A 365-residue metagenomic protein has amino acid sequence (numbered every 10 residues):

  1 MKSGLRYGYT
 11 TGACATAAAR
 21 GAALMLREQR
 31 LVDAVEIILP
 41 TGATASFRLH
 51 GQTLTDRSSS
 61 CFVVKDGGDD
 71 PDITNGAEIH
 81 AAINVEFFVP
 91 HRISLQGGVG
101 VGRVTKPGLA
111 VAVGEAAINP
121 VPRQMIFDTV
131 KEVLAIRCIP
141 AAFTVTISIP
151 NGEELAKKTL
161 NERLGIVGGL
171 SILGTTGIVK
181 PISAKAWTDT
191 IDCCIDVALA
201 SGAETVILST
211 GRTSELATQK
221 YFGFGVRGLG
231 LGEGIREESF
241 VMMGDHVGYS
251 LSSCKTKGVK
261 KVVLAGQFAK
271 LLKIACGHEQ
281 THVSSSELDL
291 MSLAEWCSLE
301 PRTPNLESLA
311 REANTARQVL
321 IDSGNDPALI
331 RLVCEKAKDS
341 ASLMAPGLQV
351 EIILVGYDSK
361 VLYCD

Functional and structural regions predicted by a protein language model:
M1-L134, C138, F143-K158, E162-L164: Generic N-terminal targeting/processing segments that precede catalytic cores or assembly contacts
R6, G12, L164-L170, T175-G223 (+2 more regions): A structural signal for small-residue-enriched, beta-sheet-centric alpha/beta enzyme cores and oligomeric scaffold folds
R137-P140, G225, R236: Residues marking helix boundaries in flexible regions
F224-G232: Arg/Gly-rich low-complexity intrinsically disordered repeat tracts
V361-D365: Amphipathic coiled-coil signal-relay and dimerization helices
